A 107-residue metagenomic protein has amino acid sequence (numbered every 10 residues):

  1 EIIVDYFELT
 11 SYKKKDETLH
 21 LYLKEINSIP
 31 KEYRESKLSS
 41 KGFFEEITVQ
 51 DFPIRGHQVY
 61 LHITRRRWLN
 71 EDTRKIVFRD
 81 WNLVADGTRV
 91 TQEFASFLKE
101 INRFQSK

Functional and structural regions predicted by a protein language model:
E1-H20, K24-S28, E93: Long C-terminal interaction/binding lobes of large macromolecular proteins
D5, S36, E45, G87-V90: Short linear sequence motifs
S11, S28, S36-S40, S96 (+1 more regions): Generic serine detector
D16-L69: N-terminal juxtadomain amphipathic helix that follows a signal peptide/anchor or precedes a small N-terminal auxiliary
T48-K107: Short, positively charged, Gly/Tyr-enriched micro-motifs that form contact patches at catalytic or ligand/partner
